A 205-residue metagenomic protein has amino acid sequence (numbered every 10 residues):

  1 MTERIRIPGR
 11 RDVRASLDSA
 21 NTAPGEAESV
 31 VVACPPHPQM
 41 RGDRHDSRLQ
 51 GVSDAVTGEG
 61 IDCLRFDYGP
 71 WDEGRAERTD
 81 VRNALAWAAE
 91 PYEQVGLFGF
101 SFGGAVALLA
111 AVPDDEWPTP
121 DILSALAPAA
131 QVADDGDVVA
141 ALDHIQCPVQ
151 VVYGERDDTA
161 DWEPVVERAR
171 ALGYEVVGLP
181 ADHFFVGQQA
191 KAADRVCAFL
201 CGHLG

Functional and structural regions predicted by a protein language model:
M1-E26: N-terminal cap/lid segment of alpha/beta-hydrolase-fold proteins
G25-H37: Short beta-strand element of the alpha/beta-hydrolase
R48, D72-Y92: Alpha/beta-hydrolase active-site loop
G51-E73: Conserved alpha/beta-hydrolase
G99-A107: Gly/Ala-rich beta-loop-alpha elbow adjacent to hydrolase catalytic centers
D134, D158-P164: Conserved alpha/beta-hydrolase "acid-adjacent" motif
H144-Q146, V151-Y153, D157: Short beta-strand/loop motif that positions the catalytic acidic residue of the alpha/beta-hydrolase fold
A181-A193: Catalytic histidine-centered segment of alpha/beta-hydrolase-like enzymes
